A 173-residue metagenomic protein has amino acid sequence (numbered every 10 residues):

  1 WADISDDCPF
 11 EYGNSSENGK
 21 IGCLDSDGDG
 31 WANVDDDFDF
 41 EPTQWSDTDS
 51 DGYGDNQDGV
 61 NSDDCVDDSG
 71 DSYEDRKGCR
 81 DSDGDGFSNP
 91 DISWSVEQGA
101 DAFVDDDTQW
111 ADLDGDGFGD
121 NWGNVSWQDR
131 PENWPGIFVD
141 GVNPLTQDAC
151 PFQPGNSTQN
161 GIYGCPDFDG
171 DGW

Functional and structural regions predicted by a protein language model:
W1-W173: Extracellular calcium-associated, cysteine-rich motifs in secreted modular proteins
